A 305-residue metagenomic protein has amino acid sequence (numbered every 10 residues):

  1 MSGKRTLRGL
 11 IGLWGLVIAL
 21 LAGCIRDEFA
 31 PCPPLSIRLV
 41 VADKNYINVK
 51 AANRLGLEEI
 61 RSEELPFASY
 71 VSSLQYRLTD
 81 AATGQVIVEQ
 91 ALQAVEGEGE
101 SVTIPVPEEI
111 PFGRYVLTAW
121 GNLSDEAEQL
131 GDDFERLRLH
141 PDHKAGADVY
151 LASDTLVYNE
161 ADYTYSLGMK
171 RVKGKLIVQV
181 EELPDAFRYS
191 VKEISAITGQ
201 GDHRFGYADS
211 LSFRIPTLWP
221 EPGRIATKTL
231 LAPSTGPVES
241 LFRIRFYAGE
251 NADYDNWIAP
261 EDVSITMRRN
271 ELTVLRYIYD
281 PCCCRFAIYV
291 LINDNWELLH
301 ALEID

Functional and structural regions predicted by a protein language model:
M1-G23: Sec-dependent bacterial lipoprotein signal peptides
V17-N53, L298-L299, D305: Bacterial Sec-dependent N-terminal signal peptides
V41-A68, Q179-F187: Structural motif
L65-L130, R188-R269, H300-D305: Tryptophan-paired
A94-G97, S124-T164, E250-R285: Structured interaction patches on ligand/partner-binding surfaces of diverse proteins
S166-K173, S234-T235: Conserved "repeat-terminator" motif of extracellular CCP/Sushi domains
V172-Q179, P184-S195: Extracytoplasmic beta-rich ectodomain segments of secreted or membrane-anchored proteins
T273-D305: Hydrophobic, glycine-enriched assembly/anchoring segments
